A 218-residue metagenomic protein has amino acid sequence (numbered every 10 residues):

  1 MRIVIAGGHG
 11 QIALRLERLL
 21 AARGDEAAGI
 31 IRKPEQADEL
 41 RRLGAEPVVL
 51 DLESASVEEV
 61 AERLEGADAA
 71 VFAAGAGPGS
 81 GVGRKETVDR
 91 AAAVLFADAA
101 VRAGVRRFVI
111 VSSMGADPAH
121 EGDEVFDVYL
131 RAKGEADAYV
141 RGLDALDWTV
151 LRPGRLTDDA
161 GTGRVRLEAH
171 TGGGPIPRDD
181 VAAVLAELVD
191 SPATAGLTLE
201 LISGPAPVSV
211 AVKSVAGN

Functional and structural regions predicted by a protein language model:
M1-D25: N-terminal Rossmann NAD(P)H-binding glycine-rich loop of SDR-like oxidoreductase domains
A6, E26-A28, P34-Q36, A76-T149: Conserved Rossmann-fold NAD(P)-dependent oxidoreductase catalytic core, especially the SDR/UDP-sugar
I12, A70, L151, V181-L185 (+1 more regions): Non-catalytic, hydrophobic alpha-helical segments
G29-L95, A99-R102, D190-A193: NAD(P)H-binding glycine-rich loop region in Rossmannoid oxidoreductase-like domains and their noncatalytic homologs
A92-A93, A132, G172-E187, L197: Substrate-positioning beta->alpha
T149-A169: Flexible, glycine-rich beta-alpha linker
D159-V165, L188-L197: Glycine/proline-rich active-site loop of Rossmann-fold NAD(P)-dependent oxidoreductases
T198-A206: Short-chain dehydrogenase/reductase
